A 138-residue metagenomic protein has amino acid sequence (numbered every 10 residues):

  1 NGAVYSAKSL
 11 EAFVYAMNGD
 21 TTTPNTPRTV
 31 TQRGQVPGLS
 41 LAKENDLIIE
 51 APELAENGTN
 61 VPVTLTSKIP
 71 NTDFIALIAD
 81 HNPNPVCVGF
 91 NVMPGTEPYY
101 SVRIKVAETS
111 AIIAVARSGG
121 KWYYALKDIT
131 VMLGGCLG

Functional and structural regions predicted by a protein language model:
G2-L47: C-terminal segment of N-terminal export signals and the immediately downstream linker at the start of the mature
E50, P62-K68: Short edge beta-strand/loop segments characteristic of extracellular beta-sandwich folds
F74-I78: Beta-strand signatures of extracellular beta-sandwich domains
H81-V106: An anionic, turn-rich surface loop/hairpin at beta-sheet edges that serves as a generic interaction/coordination patch
A107-A111: Extracellular Ig-like/FN3 beta-sandwich strand-entry sites
G119-L126: Short acidic/polar inter-strand loop motif in beta-rich domains
D128-G134: Short beta-strand edge segments in extracellular beta-sheet folds
